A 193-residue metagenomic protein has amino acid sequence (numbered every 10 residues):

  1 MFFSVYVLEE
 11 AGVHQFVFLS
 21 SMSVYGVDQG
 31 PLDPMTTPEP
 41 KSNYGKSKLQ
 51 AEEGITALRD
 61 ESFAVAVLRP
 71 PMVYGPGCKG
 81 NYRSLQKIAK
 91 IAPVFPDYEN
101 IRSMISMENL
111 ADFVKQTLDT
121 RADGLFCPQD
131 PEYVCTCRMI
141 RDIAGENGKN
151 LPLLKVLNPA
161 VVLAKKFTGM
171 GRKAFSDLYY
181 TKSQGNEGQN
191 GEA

Functional and structural regions predicted by a protein language model:
F2, G45, L49-T56, D112: Conserved active-site helix of classical SDR/Rossmann-fold NAD(P)-dependent CH-OH oxidoreductases
F3-N43, L58, F63-A66: Conserved Rossmann-fold NAD(P)-dependent oxidoreductase catalytic core, especially the SDR/UDP-sugar
V17-F18, A66-M72, S103, C127: Structural signature of the Rossmann-like NAD(P)-dependent dehydrogenase/reductase core
K41-E52, M72-G75, K79, S103-I105 (+1 more regions): Short-chain dehydrogenase/reductase
E53-P76: Conserved beta-loop-beta element that borders a ligand/cofactor-binding pocket
K87-I105, N109, C127: A conserved pocket-lining segment of Rossmann-fold NAD(P)-dependent short-chain dehydrogenase/reductase
M104, N109, R172-A193: Short linear elements at protein peripheries
F113-K173: Mid/C-terminal beta-alpha module of Rossmann-like enzyme folds, strongest in SDR-family dehydrogenases/epimerases
